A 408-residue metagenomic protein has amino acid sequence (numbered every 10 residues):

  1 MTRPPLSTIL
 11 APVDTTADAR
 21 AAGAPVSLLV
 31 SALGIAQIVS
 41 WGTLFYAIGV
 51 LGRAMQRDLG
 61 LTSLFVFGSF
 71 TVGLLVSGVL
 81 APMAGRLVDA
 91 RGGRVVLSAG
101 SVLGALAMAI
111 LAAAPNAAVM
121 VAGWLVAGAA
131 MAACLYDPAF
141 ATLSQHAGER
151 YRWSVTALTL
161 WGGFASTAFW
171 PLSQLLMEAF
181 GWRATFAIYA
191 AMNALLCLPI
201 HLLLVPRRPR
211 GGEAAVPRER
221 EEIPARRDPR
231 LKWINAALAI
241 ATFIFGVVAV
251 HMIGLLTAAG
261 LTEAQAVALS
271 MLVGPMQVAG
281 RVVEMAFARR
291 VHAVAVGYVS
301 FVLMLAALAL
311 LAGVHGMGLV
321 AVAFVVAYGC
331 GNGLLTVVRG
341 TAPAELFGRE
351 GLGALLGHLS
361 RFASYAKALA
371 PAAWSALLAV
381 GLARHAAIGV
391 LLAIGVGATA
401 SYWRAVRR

Functional and structural regions predicted by a protein language model:
L28-S63, L80-A84, W170, V248-I253 (+1 more regions): Extracytoplasmic
I38, A107, V119-C134, A239 (+1 more regions): Hydrophobic core of transmembrane alpha-helices in multi-pass small-molecule transporters, especially MFS/SLC-type
I48-G52, P229-A279, E284: Extracytoplasmic gate region of multi-pass secondary transporters
V79-A117: Conserved MFS/SLC helix-loop-helix module at the cytosolic interface between two early adjacent transmembrane helices
L80-G92, G280-A293, L378-A379: Helix-to-loop junctions at the C-terminal end of transmembrane segments in multipass secondary transporters
A133-A147, L334-F347: Intracellular juxtamembrane helix-capping segments at the cytosolic ends of symmetry-related transmembrane helices
L158-R208: Helix-loop-helix hairpin linking two adjacent transmembrane segments in secondary transporters
V273, Q277, V291-A342: C-terminal transmembrane helical hairpin of 12-TM major facilitator-type secondary transporters
